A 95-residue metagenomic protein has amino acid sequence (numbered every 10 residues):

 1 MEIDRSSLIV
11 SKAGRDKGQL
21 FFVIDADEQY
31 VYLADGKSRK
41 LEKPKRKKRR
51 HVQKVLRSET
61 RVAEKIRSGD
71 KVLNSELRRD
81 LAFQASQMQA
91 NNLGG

Functional and structural regions predicted by a protein language model:
M1-R5, K12, F22-G95: Ferredoxin-like alpha/beta domains used as RNA- or RNAP-binding modules
G14-K17: Short, charged beta-turn/beta-strand-edge "cap" motif at the junction between a beta-strand and an adjacent loop
